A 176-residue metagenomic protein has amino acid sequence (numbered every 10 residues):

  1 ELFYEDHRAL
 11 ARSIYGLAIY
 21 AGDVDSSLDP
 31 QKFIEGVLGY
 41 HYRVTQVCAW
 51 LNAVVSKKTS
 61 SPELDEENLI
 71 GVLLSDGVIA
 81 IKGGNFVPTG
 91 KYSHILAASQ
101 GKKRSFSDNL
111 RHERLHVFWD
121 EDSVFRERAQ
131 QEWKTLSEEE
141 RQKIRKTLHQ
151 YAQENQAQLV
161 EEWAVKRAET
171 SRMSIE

Functional and structural regions predicted by a protein language model:
E1-S93: A metal-dependent hydrolase signature that marks the N-terminal structural subdomain at the beginning of catalytic folds
R12, F118, R126-R128, I175: Short catalytic/ligand-binding loop motif for oxyanion handling, primarily in non-cytosolic enzymes, centered on
L73-A98, W133-E176: Metalloprotease/metallohydrolase-associated module, dominated by Zn2+-dependent proteases
S93-R111: Short pre-active-site segment immediately N-terminal to the catalytic Zn-binding motif
S99-R104, L115, S123, R172: Short, flexible loop/turn elements at secondary-structure junctions
D108-E121, V165: Active-site recognition of the HExxH zinc-binding catalytic motif
H112-R114, V124-K134: Short helix-loop boundary/capping segments
